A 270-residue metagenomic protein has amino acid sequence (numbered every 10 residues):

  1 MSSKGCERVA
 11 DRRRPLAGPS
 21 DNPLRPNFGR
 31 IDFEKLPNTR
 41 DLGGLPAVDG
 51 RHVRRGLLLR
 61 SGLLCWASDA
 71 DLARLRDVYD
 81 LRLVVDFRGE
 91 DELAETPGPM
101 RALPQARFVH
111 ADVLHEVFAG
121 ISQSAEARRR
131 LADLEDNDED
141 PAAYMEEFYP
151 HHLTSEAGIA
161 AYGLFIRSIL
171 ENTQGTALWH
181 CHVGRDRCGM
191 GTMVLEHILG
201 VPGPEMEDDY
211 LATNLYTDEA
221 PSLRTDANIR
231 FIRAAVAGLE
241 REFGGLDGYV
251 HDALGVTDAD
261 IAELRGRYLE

Functional and structural regions predicted by a protein language model:
S2-L178, M190-E270: Cys-dependent protein tyrosine phosphatase-like superfamily
V183, R187-C188: Ser/Thr-glycine-rich phosphate-binding loops at phosphate-binding pockets of nucleotides, nucleotide cofactors
